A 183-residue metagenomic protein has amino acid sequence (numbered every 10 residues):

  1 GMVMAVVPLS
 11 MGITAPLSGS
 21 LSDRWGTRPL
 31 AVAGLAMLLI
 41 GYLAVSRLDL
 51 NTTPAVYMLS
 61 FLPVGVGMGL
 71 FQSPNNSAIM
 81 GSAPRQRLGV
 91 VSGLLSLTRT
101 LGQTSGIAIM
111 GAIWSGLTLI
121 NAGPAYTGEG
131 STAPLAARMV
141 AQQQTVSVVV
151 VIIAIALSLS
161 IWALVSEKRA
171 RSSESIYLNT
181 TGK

Functional and structural regions predicted by a protein language model:
G1-N121, V140-E167: 12-transmembrane solute porter fold
V6, G128, I176-Y177: Short intrinsically disordered coil segments
W25, I40, T127-E129, T181: Feature targets compositionally biased, intrinsically disordered low-complexity regions with long contiguous runs
A125-V140: Short, membrane-exposed interhelical loops at transmembrane-helix boundaries
A163-K183: Intrinsic disorder in cytosolic terminal tails and internal cytosolic loops of multi-pass membrane transporters
